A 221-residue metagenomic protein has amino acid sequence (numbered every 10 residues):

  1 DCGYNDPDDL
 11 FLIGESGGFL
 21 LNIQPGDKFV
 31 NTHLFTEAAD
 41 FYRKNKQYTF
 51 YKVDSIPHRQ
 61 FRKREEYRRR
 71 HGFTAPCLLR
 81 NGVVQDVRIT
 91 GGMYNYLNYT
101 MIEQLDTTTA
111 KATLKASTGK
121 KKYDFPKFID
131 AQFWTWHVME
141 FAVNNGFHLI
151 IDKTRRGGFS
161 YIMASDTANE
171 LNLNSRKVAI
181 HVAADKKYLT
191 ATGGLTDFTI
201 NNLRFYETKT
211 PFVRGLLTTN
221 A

Functional and structural regions predicted by a protein language model:
D1-A221: Phosphate/NTP-binding elements of NTP-utilizing enzymes
